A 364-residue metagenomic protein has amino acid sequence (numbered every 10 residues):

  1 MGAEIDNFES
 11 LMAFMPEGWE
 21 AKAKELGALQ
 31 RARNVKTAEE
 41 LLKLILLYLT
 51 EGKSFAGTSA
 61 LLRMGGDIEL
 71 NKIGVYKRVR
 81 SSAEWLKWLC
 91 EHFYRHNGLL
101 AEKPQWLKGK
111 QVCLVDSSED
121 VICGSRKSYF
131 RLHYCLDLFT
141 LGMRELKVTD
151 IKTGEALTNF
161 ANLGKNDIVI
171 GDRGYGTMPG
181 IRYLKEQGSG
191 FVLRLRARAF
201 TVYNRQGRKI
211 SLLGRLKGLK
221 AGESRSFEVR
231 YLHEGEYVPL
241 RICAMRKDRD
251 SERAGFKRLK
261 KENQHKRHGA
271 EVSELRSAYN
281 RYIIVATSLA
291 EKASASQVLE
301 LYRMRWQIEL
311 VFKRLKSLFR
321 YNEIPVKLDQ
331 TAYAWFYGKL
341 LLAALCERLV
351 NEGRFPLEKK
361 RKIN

Functional and structural regions predicted by a protein language model:
M1-E51, A60, E69, G74 (+4 more regions): Single, function-defining residue in the core of a domain
G57-M64: Short alpha-helical "recognition helix" segments of helix-turn-helix
R78: Residues in the recognition helix of alpha-helical DNA-binding motifs
Y94-P104, E155-A156: A short, well-structured juxtamembrane/interface segment
K103-Q105, S118-D120, L141: Short acidic/polar, Gly/Pro-enriched loop/turn segments located at secondary-structure boundaries
V115: Phosphate/adenylate-binding "loop-and-lid" substructures adjacent to NTP/NAD/dNTP-binding pockets in NTP-dependent
